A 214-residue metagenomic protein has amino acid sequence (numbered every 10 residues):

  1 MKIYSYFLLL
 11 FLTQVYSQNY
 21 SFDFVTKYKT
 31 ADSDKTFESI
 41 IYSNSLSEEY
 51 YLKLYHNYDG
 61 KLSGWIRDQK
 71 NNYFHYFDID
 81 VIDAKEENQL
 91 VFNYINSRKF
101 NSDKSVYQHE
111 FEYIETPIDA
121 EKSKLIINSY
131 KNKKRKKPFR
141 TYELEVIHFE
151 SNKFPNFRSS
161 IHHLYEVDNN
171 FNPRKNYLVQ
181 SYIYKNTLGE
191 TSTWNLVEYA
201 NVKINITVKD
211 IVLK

Functional and structural regions predicted by a protein language model:
M1-F24: Bacterial Sec-dependent N-terminal signal peptides
Q18-R98: Start-of-domain marker
N19-S21, S47-Y50, A120-S123, N172-V179: Coil-to-beta-strand transition motifs
V25-K29, N128-N132, Y182: Generic short beta-strand segments
F37-S43, K61-K70, F77, H109-I114 (+2 more regions): Broad, structure-driven detector of short, well-ordered beta-strand segments within folded domains
Y73-F74, L125-S129, Q180-Y184: Short polybasic amphipathic segments
S102-H163: Extended beta-strand-rich segments in extracellular/periplasmic secretory proteins, especially within noncatalytic
E150-K214: Non-transmembrane domains of secretory- and envelope-associated proteins
